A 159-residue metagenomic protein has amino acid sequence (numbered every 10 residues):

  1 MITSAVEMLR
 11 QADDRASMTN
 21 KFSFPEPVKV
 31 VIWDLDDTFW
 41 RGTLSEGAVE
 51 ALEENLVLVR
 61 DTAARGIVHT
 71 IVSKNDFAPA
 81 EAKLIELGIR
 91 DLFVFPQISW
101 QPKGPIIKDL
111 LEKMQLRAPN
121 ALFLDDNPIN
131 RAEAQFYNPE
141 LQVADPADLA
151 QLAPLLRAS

Functional and structural regions predicted by a protein language model:
M1-W33: Non-catalytic pre-domain segments flanking phosphatase-related domains
A16, L52-L56, F77, G104-K108: Short, well-ordered alpha-helical scaffold segments within catalytic/effector domains
F22, D76, I85-S159: C-terminal cap/substrate-recognition subdomain and adjoining C-terminal extension of metal-dependent phosphatase-like
P27-K29, I67, A118-N120: Short coil/turn segments at beta-strand junctions that form active-site/ligand-binding loops
P27-S45: Asp-based phosphoryl-transfer active-site loop
F39-W40, N55-L58, I71, A80 (+4 more regions): Extended, hydrophobic alpha-helical segments in both membrane/secreted and soluble proteins
T43-D61, E140-D145: Basic, amphipathic juxtamembrane/active-site segments that coordinate anionic phosphate or diphosphate groups
N55-I85, Q97-I98: Substrate-recognition element of Asp-dependent hydrolases with the DxDx(T/V) motif
